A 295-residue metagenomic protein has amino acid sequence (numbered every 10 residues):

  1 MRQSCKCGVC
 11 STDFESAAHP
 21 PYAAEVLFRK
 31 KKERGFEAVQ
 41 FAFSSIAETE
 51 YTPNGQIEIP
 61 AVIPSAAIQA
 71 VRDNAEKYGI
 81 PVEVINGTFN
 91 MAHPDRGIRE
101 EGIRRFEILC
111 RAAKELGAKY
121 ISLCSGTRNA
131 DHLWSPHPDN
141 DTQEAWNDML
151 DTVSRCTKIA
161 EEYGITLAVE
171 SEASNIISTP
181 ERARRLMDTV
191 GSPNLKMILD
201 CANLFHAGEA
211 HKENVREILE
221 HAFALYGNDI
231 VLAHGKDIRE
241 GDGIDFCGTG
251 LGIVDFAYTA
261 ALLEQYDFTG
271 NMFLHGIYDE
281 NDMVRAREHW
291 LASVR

Functional and structural regions predicted by a protein language model:
R2-C5, S11, E15-A17, P21 (+3 more regions): Acidic/histidine-rich catalytic cores of soluble enzymes
F14-E15, F273-V284: A short, acidic, flexible beta-alpha connecting loop/helix-capping segment that sits on the rim of active
A18-K31, E101-C110, V215-F223: Short, acidic/polar
A23-A47, L116-K119: Catalytic domains of carbohydrate-active enzymes, especially glycoside hydrolases
K31, V39, A75, G102 (+6 more regions): Conserved, mostly hydrophobic/aromatic
Q40-A70, S125-D131: Glycine-rich, proline-tolerant flexible connector loops at the mouths of alpha/beta enzymes
I68-A70, N74-Y78, M91-M197: Active-site acidic/histidine proton-transfer and metal-coordination neighborhood in alpha/beta enzyme cores
N281-R295: C-terminal helical cap(s) of enzyme catalytic domains, especially alpha/beta-barrels
